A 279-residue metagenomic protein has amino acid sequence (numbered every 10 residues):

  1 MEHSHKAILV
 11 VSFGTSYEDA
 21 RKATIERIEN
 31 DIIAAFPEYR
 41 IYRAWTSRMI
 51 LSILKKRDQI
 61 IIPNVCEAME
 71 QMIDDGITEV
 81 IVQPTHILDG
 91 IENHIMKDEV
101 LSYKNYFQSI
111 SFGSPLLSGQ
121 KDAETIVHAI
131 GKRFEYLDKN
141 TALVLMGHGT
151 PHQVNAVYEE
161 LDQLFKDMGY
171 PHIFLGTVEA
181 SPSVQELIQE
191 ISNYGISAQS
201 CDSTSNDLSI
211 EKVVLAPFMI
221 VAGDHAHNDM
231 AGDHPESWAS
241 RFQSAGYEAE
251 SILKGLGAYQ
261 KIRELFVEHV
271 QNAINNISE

Functional and structural regions predicted by a protein language model:
M1-E279: Active-site-proximal alpha-helix that buttresses catalytic centers in soluble enzyme cores
